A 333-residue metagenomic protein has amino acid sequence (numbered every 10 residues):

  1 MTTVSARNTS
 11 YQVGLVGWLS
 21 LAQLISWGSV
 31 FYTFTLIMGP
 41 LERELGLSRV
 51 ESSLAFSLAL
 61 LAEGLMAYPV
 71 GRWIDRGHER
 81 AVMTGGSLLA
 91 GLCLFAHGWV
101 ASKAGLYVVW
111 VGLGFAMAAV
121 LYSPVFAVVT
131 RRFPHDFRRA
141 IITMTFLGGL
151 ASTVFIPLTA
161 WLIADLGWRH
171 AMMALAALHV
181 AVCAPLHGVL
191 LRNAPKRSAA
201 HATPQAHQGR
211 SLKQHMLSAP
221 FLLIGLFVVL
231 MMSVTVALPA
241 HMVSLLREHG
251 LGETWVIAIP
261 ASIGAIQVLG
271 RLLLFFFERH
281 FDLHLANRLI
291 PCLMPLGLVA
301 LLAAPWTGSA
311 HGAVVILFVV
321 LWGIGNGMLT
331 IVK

Functional and structural regions predicted by a protein language model:
G14-S52, M66-V70, I156, M231 (+1 more regions): Extracytoplasmic
L24, C93, A104-V120, T145 (+2 more regions): Hydrophobic core of transmembrane alpha-helices in multi-pass small-molecule transporters, especially MFS/SLC-type
V30-G39, K213-F276: Extracytoplasmic gate region of multi-pass secondary transporters
L41, M117-F133, M328-K333: Intracellular juxtamembrane helix-capping segments at the cytosolic ends of symmetry-related transmembrane helices
L65-H78, G270-L283: Helix-to-loop junctions at the C-terminal end of transmembrane segments in multipass secondary transporters
K103, H135-D136, T143-P195: Helix-loop-helix hairpin linking two adjacent transmembrane segments in secondary transporters
L190-R210: Flexible cytoplasmic inter-helical loops of multi-pass small-molecule transporters
V228, T235, W255, A261-Q267 (+2 more regions): C-terminal transmembrane helical hairpin of 12-TM major facilitator-type secondary transporters
